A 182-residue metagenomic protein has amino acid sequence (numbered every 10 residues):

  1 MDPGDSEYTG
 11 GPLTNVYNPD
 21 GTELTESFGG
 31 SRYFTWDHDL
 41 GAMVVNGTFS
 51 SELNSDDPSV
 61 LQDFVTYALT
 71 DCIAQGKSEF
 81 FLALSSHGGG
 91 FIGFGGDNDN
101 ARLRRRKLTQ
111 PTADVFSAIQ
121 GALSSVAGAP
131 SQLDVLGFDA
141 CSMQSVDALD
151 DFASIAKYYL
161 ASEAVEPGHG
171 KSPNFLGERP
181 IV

Functional and structural regions predicted by a protein language model:
M1-A83, G88, I92-L123: Divalent cation-coordinating acidic motifs and surrounding scaffolds that mediate Ca2+/Mg2+/Mn2+/Zn2+-dependent binding
E26, I73-K77, G128-P130, D151-S154: Extracellular/periplasmic catalytic domains that process cell-envelope and extracellular macromolecules
Q120-S125, L149-A153: Mature extracellular/periplasmic domains of secretome proteins
S131-V182: Active-site-proximal C-terminal subdomain of hydrolase catalytic domains
